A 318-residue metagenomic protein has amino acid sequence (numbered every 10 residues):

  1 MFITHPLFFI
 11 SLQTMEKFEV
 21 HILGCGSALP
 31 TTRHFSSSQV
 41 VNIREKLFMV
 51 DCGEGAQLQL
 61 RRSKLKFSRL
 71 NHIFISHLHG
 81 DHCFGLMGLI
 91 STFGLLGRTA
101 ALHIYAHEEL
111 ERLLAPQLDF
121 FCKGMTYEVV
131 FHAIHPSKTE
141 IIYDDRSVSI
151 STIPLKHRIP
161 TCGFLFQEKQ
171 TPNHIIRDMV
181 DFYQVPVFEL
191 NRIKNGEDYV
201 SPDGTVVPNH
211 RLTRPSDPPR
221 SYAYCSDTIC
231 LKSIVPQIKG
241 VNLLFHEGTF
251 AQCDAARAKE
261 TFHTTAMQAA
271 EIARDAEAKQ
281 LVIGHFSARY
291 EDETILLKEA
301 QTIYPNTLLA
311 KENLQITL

Functional and structural regions predicted by a protein language model:
I3, F8-S11: Short, positively charged and aromatic/hydrophobic N-terminal segments
I10, M15-S63, A101, F164-F166 (+2 more regions): Conserved beta-strand hairpin/beta-sheet module of binuclear metal-dependent hydrolase folds, prominently
V50-G53, L70-L78, H107, A223-T228 (+3 more regions): Active-site neighborhood of phospho(di)ester-bond hydrolases with catalytic His/Asp-centered motifs
E54-Y105, A133-H135: Active-site metal-binding motif and surrounding structural segment of the metallo-beta-lactamase
L60, L86, L114-Q117, I234 (+1 more regions): Hydrophobic packing residues within well-ordered alpha-helices of enzyme cores
G85-T92, E291-E299: Metal-dependent catalytic neighborhoods of phosphoester/phosphodiester hydrolases
K123-I134: A glycine-rich helix N-cap at a beta->alpha junction
H135-I283, D292-K298, T302-I303: Metal-dependent phosphodiesterase/nuclease catalytic metal-binding core
